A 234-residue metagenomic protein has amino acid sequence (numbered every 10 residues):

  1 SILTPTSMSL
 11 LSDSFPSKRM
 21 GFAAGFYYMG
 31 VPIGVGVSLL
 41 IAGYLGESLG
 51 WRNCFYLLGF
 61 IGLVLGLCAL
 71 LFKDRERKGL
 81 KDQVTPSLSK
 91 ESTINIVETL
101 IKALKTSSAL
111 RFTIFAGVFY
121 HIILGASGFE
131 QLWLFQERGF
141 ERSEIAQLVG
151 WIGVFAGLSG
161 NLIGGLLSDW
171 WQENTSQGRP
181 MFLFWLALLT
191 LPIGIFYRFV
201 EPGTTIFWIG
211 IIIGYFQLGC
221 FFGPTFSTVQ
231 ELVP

Functional and structural regions predicted by a protein language model:
S1-V31: Cytoplasmic helix-loop-helix junction between adjacent transmembrane helices in 12-TM secondary transporters
L11-M20, E173, V229-P234: Paired intracellular helix-loop junctions of major facilitator superfamily
F26, G30, G34, V64 (+3 more regions): Small/hydrophobic positions within alpha-helical transmembrane segments of multi-pass membrane transporters
Y27-D74: Helix-loop-helix hairpin linking two adjacent transmembrane segments in secondary transporters
I41-L49, L134-F135, L167-S168, Q172: Interfacial helix-cap and linker-helix signal at transmembrane-aqueous boundaries of multi-pass secondary transporters
E76-T113, E137: Juxtamembrane intracellular "pre-TM" segments in multi-pass secondary transporters
S107-N161, L218-F222, F226: Extracytoplasmic gate region of multi-pass secondary transporters
S176-T225: C-terminal transmembrane helical hairpin of 12-TM major facilitator-type secondary transporters
